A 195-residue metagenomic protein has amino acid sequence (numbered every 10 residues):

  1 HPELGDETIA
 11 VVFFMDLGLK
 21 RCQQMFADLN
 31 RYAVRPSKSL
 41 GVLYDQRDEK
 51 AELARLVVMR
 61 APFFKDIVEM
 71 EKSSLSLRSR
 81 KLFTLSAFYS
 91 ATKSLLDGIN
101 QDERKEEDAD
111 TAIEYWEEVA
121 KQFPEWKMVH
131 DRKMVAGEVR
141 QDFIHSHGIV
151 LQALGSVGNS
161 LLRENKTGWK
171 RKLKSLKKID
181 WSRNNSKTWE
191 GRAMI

Functional and structural regions predicted by a protein language model:
P2-I195: Accessory terminal alpha-helical modules
